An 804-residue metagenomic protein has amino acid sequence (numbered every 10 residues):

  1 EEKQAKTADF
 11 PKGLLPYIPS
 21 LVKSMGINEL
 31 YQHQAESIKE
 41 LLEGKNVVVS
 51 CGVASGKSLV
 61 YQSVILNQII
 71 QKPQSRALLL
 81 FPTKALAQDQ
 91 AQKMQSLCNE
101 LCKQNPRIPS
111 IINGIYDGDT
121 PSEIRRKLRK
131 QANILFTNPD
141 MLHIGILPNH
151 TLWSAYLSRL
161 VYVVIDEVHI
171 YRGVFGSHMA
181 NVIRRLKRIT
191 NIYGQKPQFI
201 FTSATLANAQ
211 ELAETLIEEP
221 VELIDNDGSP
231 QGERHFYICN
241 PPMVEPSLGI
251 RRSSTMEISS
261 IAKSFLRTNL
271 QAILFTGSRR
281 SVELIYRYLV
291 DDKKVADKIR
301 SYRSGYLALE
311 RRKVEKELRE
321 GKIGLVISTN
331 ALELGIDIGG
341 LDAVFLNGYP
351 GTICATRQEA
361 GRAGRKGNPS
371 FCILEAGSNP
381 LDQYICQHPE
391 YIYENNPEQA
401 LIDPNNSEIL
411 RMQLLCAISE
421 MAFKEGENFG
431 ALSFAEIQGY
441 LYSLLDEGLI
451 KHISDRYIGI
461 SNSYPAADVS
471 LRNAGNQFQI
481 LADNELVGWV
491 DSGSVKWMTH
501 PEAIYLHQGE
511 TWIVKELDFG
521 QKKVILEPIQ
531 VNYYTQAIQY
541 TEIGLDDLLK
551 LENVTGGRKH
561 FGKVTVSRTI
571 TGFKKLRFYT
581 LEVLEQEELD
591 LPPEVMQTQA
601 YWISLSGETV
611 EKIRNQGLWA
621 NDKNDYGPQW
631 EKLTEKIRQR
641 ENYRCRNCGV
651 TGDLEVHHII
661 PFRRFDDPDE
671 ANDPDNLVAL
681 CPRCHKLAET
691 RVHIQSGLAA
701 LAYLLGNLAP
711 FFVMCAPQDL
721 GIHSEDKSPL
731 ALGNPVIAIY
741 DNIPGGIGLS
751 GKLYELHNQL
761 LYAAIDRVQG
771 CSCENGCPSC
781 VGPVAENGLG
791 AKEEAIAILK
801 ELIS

Functional and structural regions predicted by a protein language model:
E1-M25, E29-Q32, E36, L42-V48 (+5 more regions): Helicase motor core with emphasis on the C-terminal RecA-like subdomain
Q198-F201, A376, I418, K424-M498 (+3 more regions): Extended, highly charged accessory segments
Q616-K636, R640-N642, N647-D653, K686-T690: A boundary/linker detector
E631-R640, E670-P674, R767-S772: Short, flexible, mixed-charge glycine/proline-rich loop motifs that serve as phosphate/nucleic-acid-contacting
N642-Y643, V678, E774-C777: Residues immediately within or flanking Cys/His clusters that coordinate Zn2+ in small zinc-binding modules
R646-C648, R683, C777-G782: Short, cysteine/histidine-rich loop/knuckle motifs that typically chelate Zn2+
R646-L680, A688-T690: Histidine-centered nuclease catalytic patch
